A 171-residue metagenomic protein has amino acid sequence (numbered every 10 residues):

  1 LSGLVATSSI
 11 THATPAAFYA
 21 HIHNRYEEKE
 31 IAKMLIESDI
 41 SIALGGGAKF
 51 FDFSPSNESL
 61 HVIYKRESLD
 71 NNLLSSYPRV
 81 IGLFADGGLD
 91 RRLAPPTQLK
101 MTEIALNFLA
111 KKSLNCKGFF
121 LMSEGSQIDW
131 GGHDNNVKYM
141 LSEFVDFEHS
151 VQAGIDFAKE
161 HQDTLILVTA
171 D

Functional and structural regions predicted by a protein language model:
L1-L114, S126, G131: His/Asp/Glu-rich, glycine-adjacent segments that coordinate divalent cations and/or stabilize oxyanion chemistry on
S2, F119, T164-I166: Hydrophobic anchor at the start of a short beta-strand that flanks the dinucleotide cofactor-binding loop
K33, E103, N107, V145-D156: Solvent-exposed, polar/charged alpha-helical surfaces in well-ordered, non-transmembrane soluble domains, broadly
G82-F84, F120-E124, L167: Structural motif
C116-M122, D129, S142: Non-cytosolic juxtamembrane linkers/loops that tether extracellular or periplasmic domains to nearby transmembrane
G132-H149: Active-site-proximal segments of metal-dependent phosphoesterases and phosphodiesterases across multiple
F147-D171: Metal-dependent active-site segment of extracytoplasmic phospho-/sulfohydrolases and closely related
